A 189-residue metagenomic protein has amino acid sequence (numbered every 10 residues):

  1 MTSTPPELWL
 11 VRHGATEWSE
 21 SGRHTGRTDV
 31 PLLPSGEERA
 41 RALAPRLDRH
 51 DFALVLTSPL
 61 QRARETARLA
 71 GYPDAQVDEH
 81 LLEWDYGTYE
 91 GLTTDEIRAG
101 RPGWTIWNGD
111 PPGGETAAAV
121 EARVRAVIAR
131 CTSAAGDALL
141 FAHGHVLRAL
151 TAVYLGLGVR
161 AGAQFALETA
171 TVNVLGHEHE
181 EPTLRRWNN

Functional and structural regions predicted by a protein language model:
M1-E7, H50, D85-E96, S133 (+1 more regions): Acidic, low-complexity terminal tails and accessory targeting/binding regions of phosphate-metabolizing enzymes
T2-P5, R41-T105: Phosphate-coordination/substrate-recognition cap region in phosphate-metabolizing enzymes
P6-T66, P112-R125: Loop-to-helix element that buttresses phosphate recognition and phosphoryl-transfer chemistry
L8, A134-H145: Generic beta-sheet signal
G14, S58-L60, H80, V124 (+2 more regions): Short, well-ordered beta-to-alpha junction loops that form the rim of enzyme active sites and present histidine/acidic
L69, A149, V153: Active-site signature of alpha/beta-hydrolase-fold catalytic machinery across serine- and Asp/Cys-nucleophile hydrolases
A99-A119: Short glycine/proline- and acidic residue-enriched helix-loop micro-motifs that form flexible lids or anion-recognition
G144-R148, E178: GST superfamily/GST-like fold recognition
